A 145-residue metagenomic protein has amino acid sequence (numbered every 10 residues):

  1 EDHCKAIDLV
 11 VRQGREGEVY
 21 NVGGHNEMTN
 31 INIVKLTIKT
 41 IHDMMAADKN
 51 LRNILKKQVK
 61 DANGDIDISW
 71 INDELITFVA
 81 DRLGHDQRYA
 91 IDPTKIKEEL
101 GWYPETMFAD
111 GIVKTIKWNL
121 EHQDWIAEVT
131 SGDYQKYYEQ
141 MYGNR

Functional and structural regions predicted by a protein language model:
E1-R145: C-terminal substrate-binding subdomain of Rossmann-fold SDR/epimerase-dehydratase oxidoreductases
